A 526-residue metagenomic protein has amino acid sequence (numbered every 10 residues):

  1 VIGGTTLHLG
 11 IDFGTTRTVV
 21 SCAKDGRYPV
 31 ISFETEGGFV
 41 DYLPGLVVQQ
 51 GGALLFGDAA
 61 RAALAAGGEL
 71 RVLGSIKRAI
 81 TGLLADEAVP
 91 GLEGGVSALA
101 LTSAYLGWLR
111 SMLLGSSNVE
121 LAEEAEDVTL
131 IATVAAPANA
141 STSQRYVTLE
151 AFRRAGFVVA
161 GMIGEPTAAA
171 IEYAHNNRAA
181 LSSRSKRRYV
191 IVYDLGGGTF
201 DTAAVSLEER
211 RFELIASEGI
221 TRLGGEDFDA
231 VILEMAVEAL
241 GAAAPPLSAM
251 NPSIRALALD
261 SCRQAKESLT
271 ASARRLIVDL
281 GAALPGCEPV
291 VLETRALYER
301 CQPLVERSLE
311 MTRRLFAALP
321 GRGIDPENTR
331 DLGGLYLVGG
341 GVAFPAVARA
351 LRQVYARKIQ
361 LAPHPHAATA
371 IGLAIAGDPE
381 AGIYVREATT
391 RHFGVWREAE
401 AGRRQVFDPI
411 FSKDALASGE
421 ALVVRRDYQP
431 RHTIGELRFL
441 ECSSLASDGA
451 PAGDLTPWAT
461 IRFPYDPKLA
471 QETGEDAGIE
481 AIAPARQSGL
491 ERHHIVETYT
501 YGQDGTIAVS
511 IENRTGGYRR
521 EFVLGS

Functional and structural regions predicted by a protein language model:
V1-L7, G161-Y193, A367-Y384: Conserved phosphate-binding catalytic cores of ATP/NTP-utilizing and phosphoryl-transfer enzymes
I2-P29, R178-I215, C262, E491-G516: Gly/Thr-rich phosphate-binding beta-strand-loop-beta motif of the actin/hexokinase/Hsp70
G26-A160, G164, A230-R275, L440 (+2 more regions): Phosphate-binding loop and its immediate beta->loop->alpha context in nucleotide/phosphate-handling enzymes
Y42-G52, A66, L207-M250, L292-M311 (+2 more regions): Glycine-rich phosphate-binding loop plus the immediately following alpha-helix
P90-G115, L284-A318, L422, P464 (+1 more regions): Adenine-nucleotide phosphate-binding core of ATP-dependent small-molecule kinases
A136-A138, L195-F200, S261-R275, V338-A346 (+1 more regions): Core structural elements
V158, V290, T294, Y298 (+1 more regions): Acidic low-complexity intrinsically disordered segments
V237-A242, S268-E387, R425, G489-E491: Helical "lid/coupling" subdomains associated with nucleotide-phosphate turnover
